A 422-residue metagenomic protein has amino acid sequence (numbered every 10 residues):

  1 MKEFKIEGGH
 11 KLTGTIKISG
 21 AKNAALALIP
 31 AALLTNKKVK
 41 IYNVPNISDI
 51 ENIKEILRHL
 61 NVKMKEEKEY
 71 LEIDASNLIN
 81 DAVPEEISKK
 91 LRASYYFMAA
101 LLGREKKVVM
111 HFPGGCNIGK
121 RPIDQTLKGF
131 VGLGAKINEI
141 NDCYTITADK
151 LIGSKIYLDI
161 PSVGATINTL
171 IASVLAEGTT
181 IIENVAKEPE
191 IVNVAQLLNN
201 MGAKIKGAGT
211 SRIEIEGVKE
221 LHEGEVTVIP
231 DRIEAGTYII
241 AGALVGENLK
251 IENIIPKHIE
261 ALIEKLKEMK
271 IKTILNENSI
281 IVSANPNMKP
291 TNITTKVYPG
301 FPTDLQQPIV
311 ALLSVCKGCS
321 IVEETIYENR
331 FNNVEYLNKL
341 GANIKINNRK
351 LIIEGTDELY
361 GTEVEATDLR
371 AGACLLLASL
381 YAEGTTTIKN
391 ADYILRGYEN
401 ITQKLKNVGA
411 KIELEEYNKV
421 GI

Functional and structural regions predicted by a protein language model:
M1-I422: Short, structured segments at the rim of ligand-binding sites
